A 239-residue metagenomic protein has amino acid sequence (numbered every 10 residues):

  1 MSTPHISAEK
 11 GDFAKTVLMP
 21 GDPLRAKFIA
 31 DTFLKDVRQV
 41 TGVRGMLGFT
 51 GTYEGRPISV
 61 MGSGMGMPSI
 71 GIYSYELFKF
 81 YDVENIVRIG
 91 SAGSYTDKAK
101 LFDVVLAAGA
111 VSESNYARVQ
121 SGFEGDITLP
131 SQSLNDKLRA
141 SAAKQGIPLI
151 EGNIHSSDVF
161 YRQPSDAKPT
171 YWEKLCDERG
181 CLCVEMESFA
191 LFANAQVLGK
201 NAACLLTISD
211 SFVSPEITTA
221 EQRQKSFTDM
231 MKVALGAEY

Functional and structural regions predicted by a protein language model:
M1-K137, K144: Metabolite-binding pocket within alpha/beta catalytic cores that recognizes anionic/polar moieties
P23, G93, H155-Y161, A190 (+1 more regions): Glycine-rich beta-alpha junction loops
K79, S165-D166, V197, I217-T218: Expand to "…catalyze enediolate/carbanion chemistry for C-C bond making/breaking, isomerization, decarboxylation
Y95-D97, E113-N115, D158-S165, V213: Short acidic/glycine-rich loop or secondary-structure boundary segments that cap or lie
I127-G180: Active-site rim beta-loop-alpha module in soluble metabolic enzymes
K137-Q145, N194, V233-A237: Generic non-transmembrane alpha-helical segments
T170-A203, T207-S209: A C-terminal functional module that forms or caps the active site or interfaces directly with catalytic machinery
F212-Y239: His/Asp/Glu-rich mid-to-C-terminal helical/loop segments that flank catalytic regions of hydrolases
